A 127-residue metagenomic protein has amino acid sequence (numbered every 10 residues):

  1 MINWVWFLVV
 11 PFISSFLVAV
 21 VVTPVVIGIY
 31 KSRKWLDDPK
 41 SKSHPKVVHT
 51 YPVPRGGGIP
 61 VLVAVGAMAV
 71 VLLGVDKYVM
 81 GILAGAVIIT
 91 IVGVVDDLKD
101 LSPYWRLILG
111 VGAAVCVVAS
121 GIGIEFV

Functional and structural regions predicted by a protein language model:
M1-V127: "…together with the soluble PPM/PP2C metallo-phosphatase catalytic core" -> "…together with the soluble PPM/PP2C
